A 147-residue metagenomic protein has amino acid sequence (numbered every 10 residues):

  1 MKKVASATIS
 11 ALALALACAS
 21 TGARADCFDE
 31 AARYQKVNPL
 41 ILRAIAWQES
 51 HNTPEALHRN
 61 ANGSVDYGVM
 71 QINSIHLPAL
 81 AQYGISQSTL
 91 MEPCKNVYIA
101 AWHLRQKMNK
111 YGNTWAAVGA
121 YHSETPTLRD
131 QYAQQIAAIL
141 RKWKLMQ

Functional and structural regions predicted by a protein language model:
M1-A11: Bacterial N-terminal signal peptides that target proteins for export
A11-A13, A23: Cleavable N-terminal signal peptides
L14-A15, A61: Hydrophobic alpha-helical membrane context
C18-S20: N-terminal signal peptide c-region/cleavage motif recognized by signal peptidases
D26-Q147: Catalytic glycan-binding domains that act on GlcNAc-containing polysaccharides
